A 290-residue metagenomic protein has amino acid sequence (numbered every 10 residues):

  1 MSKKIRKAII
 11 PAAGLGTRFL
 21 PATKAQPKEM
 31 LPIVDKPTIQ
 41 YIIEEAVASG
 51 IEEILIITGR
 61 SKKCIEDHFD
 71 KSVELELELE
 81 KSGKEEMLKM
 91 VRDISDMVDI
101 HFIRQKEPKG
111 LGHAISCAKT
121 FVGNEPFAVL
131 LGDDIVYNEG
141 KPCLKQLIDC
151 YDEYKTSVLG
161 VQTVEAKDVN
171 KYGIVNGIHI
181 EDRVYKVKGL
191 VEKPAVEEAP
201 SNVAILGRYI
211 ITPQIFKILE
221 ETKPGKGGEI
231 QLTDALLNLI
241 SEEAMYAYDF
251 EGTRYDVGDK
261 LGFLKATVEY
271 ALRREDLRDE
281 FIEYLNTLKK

Functional and structural regions predicted by a protein language model:
S2-I10, R18, K36-P126, Y137: Conserved N-terminal catalytic core of the sugar/cofactor nucleotidyltransferase
K3-I5, P126, G177, R183-K186 (+1 more regions): Conserved alpha/beta core of the MobA/IspD/sugar-nucleotide pyrophosphorylase nucleotidyltransferase superfamily
L15, D134: Active-site metal-binding loops of divalent metal-dependent hydrolases
A25-Q40: Short catalytic helix/loop segments, enriched in acidic residues and glycine and frequently bearing histidine
L88-D99, H179-V184, N238-I240: Short, conserved catalytic or adaptor-binding loops enriched in Gly and charged residues
L130-G132: Active-site acidic Asp-centered loop
I135-K217, T222, K226: Conserved core of the sugar-phosphate nucleotidyltransferase
